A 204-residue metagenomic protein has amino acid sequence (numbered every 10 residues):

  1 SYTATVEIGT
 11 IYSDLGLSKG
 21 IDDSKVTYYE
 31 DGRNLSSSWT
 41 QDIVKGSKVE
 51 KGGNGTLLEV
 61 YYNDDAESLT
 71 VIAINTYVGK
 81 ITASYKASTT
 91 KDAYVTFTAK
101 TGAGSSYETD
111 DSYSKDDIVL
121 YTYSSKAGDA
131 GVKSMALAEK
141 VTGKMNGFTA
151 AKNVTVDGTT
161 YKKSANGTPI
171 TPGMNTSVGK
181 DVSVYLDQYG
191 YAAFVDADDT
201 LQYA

Functional and structural regions predicted by a protein language model:
S1-A204: ...the same signal can extend to comparable exposed beta-sheet modules with similar sequence chemistry even outside
